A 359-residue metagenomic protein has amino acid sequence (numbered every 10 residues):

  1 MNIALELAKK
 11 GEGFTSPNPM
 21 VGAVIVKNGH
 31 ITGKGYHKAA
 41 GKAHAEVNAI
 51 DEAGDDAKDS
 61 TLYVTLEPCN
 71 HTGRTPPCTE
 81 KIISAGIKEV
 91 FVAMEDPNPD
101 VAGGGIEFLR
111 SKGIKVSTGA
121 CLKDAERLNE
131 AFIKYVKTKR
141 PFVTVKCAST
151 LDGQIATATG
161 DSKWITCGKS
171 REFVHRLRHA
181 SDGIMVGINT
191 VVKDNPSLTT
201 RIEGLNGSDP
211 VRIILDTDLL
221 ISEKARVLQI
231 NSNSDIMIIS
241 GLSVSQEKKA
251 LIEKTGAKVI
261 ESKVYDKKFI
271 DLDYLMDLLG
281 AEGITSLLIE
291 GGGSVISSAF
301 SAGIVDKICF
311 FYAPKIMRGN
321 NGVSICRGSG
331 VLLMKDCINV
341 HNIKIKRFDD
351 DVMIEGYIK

Functional and structural regions predicted by a protein language model:
M1, L7-G11, S16-N18, K34 (+3 more regions): Enzymes that bind and transform nitrogen-containing heteroaromatic metabolites
K9, I87, V92-E95, I114 (+3 more regions): A broad detector of the eukaryotic-type serine/threonine protein kinase catalytic domain
G13-T15, I106, A120-A148: Proteins enriched for Cys/Gly/acidic motifs involved in redox and nucleic-acid/cofactor modification
P17-V21, A45-E46: Short N-terminal amphipathic alpha-helix/helix-capping patch enriched in small hydrophobics with frequent Ser/Thr
M20-G29, C147-A148, I354: Short beta-strand scaffold segments in enzyme catalytic cores
I25-D124, V211, M237, V244 (+1 more regions): Zn2+-dependent cytidine deaminase-like catalytic core
D55-K58, A85, T138, H179 (+2 more regions): Structured loop/turn residues at beta-strand edges in well-structured enzyme cores
P99-D100, E126, F269, I296: Generic structural signal for helix capping and beta-alpha/helix-loop junctions
